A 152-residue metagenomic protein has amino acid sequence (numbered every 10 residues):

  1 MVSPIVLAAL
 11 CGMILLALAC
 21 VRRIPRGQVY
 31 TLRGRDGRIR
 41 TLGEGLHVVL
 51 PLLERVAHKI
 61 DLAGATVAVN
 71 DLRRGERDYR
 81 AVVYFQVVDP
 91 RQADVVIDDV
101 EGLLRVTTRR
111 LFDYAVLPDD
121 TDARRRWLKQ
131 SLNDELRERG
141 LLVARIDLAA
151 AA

Functional and structural regions predicted by a protein language model:
M1-V2, L50: Membrane-helix interface and helix-disruption motif detector
V2-V21: Single-pass alpha-helical transmembrane signal-anchor segments
V21-L32: Juxtamembrane/interfacial segments flanking transmembrane helices
R26, D36-G37, V88-P90: A generic structural motif
Y30-P51: Membrane-cytosol interface motif
A57-A152: Amphipathic, interface-forming alpha-helical segments with heptad-repeat character
